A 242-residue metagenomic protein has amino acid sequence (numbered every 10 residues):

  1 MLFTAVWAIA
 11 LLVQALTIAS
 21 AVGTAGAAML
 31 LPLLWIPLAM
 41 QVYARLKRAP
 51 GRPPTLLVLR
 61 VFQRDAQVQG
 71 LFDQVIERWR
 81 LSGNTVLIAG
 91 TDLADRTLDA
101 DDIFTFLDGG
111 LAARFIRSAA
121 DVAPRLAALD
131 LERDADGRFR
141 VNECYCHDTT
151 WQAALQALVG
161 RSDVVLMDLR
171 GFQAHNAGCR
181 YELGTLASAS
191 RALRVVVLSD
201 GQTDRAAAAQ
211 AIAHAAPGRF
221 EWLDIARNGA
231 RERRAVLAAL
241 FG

Functional and structural regions predicted by a protein language model:
L2-P32: Hydrophobic alpha-helical transmembrane segments
L34-D130, D134, R138: N-terminal topogenic membrane-targeting module
F62-Q63, G90-T97, G171, A189 (+2 more regions): Short beta-alpha junction loops
Y145: IQ-motif-like calmodulin-binding regions
A157-L158: Structural alpha-helical scaffold elements that stabilize or flank donor/cofactor-binding regions in carbohydrate
R161-S162: An anion/phosphate-binding loop that grips the pyrophosphate of nucleotide cofactors and donors
G171-T185, A189: Conserved TIR/SEFIR loop-to-helix hotspot centered on a Trp-containing motif with a nearby acidic residue
R205-G242: C-terminal interaction surface of TIR/SEFIR-family domains
